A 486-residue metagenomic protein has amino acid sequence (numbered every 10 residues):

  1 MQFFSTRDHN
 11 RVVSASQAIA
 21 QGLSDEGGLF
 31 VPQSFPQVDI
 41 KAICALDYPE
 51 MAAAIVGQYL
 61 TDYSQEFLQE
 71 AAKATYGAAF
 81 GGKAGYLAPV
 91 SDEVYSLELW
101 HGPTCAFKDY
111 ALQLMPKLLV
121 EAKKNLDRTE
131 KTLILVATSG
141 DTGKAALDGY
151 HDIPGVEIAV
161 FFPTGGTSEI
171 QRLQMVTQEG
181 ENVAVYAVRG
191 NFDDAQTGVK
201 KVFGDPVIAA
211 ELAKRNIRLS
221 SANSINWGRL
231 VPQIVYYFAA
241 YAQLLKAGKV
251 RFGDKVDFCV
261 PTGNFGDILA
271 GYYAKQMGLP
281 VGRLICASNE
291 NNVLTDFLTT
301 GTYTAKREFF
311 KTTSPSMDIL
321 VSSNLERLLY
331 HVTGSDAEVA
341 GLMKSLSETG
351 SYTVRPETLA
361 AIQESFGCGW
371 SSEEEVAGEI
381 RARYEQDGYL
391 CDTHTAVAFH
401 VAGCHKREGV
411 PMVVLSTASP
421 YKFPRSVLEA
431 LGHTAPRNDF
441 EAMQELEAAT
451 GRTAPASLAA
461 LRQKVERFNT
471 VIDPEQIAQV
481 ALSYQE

Functional and structural regions predicted by a protein language model:
M1-E486: PLP-dependent amino-acid enzyme catalytic core
